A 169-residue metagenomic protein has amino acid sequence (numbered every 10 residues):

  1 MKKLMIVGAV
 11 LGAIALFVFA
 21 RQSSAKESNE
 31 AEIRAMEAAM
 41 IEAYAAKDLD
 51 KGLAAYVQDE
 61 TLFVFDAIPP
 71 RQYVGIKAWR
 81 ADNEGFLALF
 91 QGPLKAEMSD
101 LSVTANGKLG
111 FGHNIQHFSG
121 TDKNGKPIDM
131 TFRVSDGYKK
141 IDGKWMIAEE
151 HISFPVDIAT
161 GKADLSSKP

Functional and structural regions predicted by a protein language model:
L4-A55, K162-P169: Short, low-complexity N-terminal intrinsically disordered segments enriched in polar/charged residues
S28-A31, L49-N106, I115, D129 (+1 more regions): A solvent-exposed, acidic/Ser-Thr-rich amphipathic alpha-helical stretch
V103-G110, K126, Y138-K144: A short, structured loop/turn motif at beta-sheet edges
N114-T121: Generic short beta-strand segments
K123-D129, D157-A163: A short acidic/glycine-rich loop-to-helix N-cap element
T131-I158: Short beta-strand edge/turn micro-motifs at domain boundaries
